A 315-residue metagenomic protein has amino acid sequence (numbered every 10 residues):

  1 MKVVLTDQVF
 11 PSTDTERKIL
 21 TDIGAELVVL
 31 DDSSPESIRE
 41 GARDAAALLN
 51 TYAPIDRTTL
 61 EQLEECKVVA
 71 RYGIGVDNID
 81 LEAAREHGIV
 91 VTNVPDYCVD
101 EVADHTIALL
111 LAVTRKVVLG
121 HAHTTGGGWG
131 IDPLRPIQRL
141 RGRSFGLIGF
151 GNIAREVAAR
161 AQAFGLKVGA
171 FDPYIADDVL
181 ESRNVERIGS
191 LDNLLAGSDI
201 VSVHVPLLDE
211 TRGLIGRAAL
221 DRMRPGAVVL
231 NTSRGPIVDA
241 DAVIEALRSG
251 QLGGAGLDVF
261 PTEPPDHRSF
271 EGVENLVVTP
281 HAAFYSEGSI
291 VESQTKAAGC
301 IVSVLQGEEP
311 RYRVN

Functional and structural regions predicted by a protein language model:
M1-T92, A196, G216: An N-terminal-biased, well-structured beta-alpha scaffold segment characteristic of Rossmann-like dinucleotide-binding
T6-D7, G146-I148: Conserved N-terminal Rossmann-fold NAD(P)-binding element of oxidoreductases
P11, E16, R85, T92-H105 (+2 more regions): C-terminal helix-to-coil terminal segments
L30-D31, Y72-G73, I89-D100, D172 (+3 more regions): Short beta->alpha connector loops at strand-helix junctions that form conserved, small/polar/Pro-enriched
A46-A47, V68, I200, V228 (+2 more regions): Short, Asp-centered acidic motifs that coordinate Mg2+ and/or phosphate in catalytic or ligand-binding sites
A53-L60, P173-S269: Rossmann-like adenosine-cofactor binding region
C66, R141-S144, R217, G226: Phosphate-coordination loops involved in phosphoryl transfer and adenosine-cofactor binding
H87, P95-S144, N152, E156-A159: Phosphate-binding beta-alpha-beta segment of Rossmann-like dinucleotide-binding domains, i.e., the NAD(P)
